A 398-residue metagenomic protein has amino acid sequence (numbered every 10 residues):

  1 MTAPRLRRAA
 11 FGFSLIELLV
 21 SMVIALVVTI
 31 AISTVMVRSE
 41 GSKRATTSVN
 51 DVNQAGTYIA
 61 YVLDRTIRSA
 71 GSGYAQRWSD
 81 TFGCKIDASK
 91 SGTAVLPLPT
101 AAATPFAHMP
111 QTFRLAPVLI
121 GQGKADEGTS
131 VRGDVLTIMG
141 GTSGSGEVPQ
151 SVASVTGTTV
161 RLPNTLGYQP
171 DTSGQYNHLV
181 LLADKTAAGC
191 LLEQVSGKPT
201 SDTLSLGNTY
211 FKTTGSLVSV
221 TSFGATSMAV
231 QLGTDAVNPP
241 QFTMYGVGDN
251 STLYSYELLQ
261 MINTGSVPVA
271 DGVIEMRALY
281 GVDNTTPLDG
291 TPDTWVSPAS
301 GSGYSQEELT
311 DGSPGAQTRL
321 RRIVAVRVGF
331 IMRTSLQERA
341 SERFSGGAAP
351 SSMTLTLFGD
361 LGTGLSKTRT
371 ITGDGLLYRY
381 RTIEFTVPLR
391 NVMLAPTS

Functional and structural regions predicted by a protein language model:
P4-R5, F11-D64, R68-A70, S398: Aliphatic-rich helix starts adjacent to a transmembrane/signal segment
I59-A325, G329, S335-R379, P396-S398: N-terminal pilin/flagellin-like segments and related low-complexity appendage regions
T382-S398: Structural signal for terminal/edge beta-strands and the immediately following C-terminal loop/tail that closes
